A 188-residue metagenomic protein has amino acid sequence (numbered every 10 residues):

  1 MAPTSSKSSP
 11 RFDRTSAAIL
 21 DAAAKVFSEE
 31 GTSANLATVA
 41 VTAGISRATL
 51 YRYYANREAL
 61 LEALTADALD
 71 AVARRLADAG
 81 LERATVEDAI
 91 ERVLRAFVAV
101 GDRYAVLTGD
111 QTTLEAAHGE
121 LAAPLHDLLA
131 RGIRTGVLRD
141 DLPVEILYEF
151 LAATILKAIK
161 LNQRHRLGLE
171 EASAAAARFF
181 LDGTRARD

Functional and structural regions predicted by a protein language model:
M1-T42, A59-E62: Basic, helix-initiating cap at the start of DNA-binding domains
A18, T38, D88-R92, A96 (+4 more regions): Amphipathic alpha-helical interaction segments
F27-A37, Y104-E115: Short, flexible, glycine-rich and Lys/Arg-enriched loop motifs at helix boundaries that contact anionic partners
G31-T32, R52, R139: Helix-turn-helix/winged-helix DNA-binding modules
G44-Y54: Short hydrophobic/aromatic patch on the recognition helix
Y54, L61-A68, T108: Alpha-helical DNA-contacting segments of helix-turn-helix folds
A63, D70-R103, T113-L114, A123 (+1 more regions): Hydrophobic alpha-helical connector segments
A105-E115, G119, R134-F179, R187-D188: Hydrophobic/aromatic-rich alpha-helical bundle segments in the mid-to-C-terminal region
